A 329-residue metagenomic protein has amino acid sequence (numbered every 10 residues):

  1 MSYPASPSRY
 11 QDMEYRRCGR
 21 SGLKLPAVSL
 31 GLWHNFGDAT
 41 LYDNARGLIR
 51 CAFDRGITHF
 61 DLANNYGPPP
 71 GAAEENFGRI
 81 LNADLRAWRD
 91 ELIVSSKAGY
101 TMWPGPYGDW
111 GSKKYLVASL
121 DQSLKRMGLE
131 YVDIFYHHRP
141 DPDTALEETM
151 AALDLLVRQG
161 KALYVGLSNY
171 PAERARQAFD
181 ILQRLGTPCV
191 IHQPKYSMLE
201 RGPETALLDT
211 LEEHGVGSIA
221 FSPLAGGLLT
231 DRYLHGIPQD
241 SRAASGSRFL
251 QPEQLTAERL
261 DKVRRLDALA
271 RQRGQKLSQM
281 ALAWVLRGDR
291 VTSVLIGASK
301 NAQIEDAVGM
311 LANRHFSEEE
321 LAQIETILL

Functional and structural regions predicted by a protein language model:
M1-L92: N-terminal binding-site loop/beta-alpha segment at the start of enzyme catalytic domains that lines or forms
S2-D12, P142-L329: Beta/alpha (TIM)-barrel catalytic core signal, keyed to glycine-rich beta->alpha loops juxtaposed to Asp/Glu that bind
G19-G37, S95-G108, Y131, Y136: N-terminal small/glycine-rich loop or linker at the start of catalytic domains across soluble metabolic enzymes
P26-L30, F60-L62, L92-S96, F135-H137 (+4 more regions): Hydrophobic faces of well-ordered beta-strands that scaffold small-molecule active sites in alpha/beta enzyme cores
F36-L41, N65-A73, D141-A145, A172-E173 (+1 more regions): Acidic-and-aromatic substrate-binding clefts and catalytic sites of carbohydrate-active enzymes
A39-A52, G111-M127, A175-F179: Short, acidic/polar
T40-N44, A72, N76, Y107-A118 (+2 more regions): Alpha-helix N-cap and loop-to-helix initiation/capping positions
L124-T144: Active-site groove signature of glycoside hydrolases
